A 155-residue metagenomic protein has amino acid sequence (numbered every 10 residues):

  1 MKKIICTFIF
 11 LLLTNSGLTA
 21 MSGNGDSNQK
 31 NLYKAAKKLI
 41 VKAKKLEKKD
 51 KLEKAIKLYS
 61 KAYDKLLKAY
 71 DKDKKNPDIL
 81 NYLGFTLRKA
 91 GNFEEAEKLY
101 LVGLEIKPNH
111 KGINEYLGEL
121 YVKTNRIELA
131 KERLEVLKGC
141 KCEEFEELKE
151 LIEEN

Functional and structural regions predicted by a protein language model:
K72, I106, L137-C140: Structural marker of alpha-solenoid helical repeat scaffolds
N76, H110, C142-F145: Residue-level recognition of tetratricopeptide repeat
K89, K123-T124, E154-N155: Register position in tetratricopeptide repeats
